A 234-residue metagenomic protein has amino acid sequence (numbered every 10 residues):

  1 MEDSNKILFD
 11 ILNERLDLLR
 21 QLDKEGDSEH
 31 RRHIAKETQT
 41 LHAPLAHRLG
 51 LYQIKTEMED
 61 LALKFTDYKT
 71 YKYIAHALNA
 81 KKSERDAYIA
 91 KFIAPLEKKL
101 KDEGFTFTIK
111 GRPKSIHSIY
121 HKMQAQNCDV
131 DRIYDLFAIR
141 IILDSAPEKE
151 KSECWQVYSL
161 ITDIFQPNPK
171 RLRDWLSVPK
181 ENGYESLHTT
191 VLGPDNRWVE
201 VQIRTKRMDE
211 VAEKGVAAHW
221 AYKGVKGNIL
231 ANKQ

Functional and structural regions predicted by a protein language model:
M1-Q234: Nucleic-acid processing machinery
